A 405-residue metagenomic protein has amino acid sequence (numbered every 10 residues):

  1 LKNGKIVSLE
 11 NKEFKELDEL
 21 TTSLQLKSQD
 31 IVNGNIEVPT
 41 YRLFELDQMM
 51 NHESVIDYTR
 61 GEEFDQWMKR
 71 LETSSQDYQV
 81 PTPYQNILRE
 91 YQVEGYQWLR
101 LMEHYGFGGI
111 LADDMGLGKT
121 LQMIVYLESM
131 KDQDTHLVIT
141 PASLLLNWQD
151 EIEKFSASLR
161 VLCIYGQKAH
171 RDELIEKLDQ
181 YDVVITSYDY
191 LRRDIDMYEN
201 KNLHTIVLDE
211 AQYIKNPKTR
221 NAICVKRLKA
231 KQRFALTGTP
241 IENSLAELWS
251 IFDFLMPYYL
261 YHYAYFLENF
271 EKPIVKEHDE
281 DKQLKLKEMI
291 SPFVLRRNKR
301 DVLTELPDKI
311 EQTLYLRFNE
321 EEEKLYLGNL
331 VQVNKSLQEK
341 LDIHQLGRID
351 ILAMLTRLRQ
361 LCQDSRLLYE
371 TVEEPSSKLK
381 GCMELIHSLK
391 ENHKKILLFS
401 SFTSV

Functional and structural regions predicted by a protein language model:
L1-Q66, L248: Charged, low-complexity intrinsically disordered regions
E53-H278, K285-V405: ASCE P-loop NTPase motor core, strongest for the SF2 helicase catalytic module
